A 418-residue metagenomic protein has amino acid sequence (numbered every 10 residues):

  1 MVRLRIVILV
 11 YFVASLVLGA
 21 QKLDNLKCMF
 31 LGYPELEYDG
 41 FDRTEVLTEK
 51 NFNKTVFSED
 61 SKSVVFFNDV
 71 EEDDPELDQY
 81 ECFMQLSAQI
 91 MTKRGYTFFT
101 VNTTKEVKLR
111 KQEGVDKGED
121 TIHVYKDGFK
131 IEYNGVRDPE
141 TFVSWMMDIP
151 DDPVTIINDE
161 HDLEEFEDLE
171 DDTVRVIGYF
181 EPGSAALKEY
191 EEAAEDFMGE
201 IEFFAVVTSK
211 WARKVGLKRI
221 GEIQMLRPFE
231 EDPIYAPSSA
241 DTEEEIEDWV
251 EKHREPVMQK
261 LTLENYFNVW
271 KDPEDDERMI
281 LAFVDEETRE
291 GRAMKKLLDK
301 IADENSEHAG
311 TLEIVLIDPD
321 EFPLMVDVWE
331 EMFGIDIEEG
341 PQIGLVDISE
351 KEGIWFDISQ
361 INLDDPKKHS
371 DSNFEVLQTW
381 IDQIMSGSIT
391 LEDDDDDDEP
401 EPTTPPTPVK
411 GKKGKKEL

Functional and structural regions predicted by a protein language model:
V2-D69, L86-V174, F180-G183, F197-S209 (+3 more regions): N-terminal leader/targeting and pre-domain segments
F30, Y38, E189, K300 (+1 more regions): Residue-level detector of functional hotspots within protein domains
D60, N68-D73, V284-E287: Short pre-active-site segment immediately N-terminal to redox-active cysteine/selenocysteine motifs in thiol-based
E71-K93, F99, K105-E106, G183-G199 (+2 more regions): Typically the conserved alpha-helix immediately C-terminal to a functionally engaged Cys/Sec in thioredoxin-like
L109-Q112, E189-A193, K214, L297 (+1 more regions): A short acidic, amphipathic alpha-helical/loop segment
D272-D327, F333-E339, G344, E350: Eukaryotic modular interaction domains in large regulatory/scaffold proteins
